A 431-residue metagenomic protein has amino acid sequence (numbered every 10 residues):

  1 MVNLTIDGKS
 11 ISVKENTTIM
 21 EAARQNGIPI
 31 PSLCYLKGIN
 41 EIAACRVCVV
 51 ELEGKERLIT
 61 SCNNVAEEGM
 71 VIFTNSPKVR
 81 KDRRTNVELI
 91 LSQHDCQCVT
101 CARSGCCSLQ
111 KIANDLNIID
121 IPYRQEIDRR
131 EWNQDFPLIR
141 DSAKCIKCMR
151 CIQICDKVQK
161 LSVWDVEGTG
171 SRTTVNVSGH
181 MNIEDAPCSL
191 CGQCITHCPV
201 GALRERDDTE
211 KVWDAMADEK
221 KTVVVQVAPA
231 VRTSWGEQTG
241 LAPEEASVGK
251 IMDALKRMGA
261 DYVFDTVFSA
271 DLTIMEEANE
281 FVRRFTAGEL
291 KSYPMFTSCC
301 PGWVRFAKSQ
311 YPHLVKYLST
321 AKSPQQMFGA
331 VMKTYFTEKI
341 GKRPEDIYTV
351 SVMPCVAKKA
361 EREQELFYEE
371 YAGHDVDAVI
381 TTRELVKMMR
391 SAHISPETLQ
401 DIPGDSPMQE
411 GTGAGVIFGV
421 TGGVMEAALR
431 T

Functional and structural regions predicted by a protein language model:
M1-D7: Eukaryote-biased recognition of intrinsically disordered, low-complexity regulatory segments
D7-K9, S178-H180, A230: Short strand-loop junctions, especially beta-strand C-caps/beta-turns that link beta-sheets to coils or alpha-helices
K9-E15: A short N-terminal beta-strand-loop micro-motif at the entrance of redox/enzyme domains
S12, K147, F296: Conserved SAM-binding loop
S12, Q134, K144, P187 (+2 more regions): Charged, low-complexity surface patches
E15-N75, V79, R206-T431: Iron-sulfur-associated redox domains of electron-transfer enzymes in respiratory and anaerobic energy metabolism
R46-L190, T196, L203-D218, T222: Fe-S ferredoxin-like electron-transfer domains and their immediately adjacent linker/connector regions across
